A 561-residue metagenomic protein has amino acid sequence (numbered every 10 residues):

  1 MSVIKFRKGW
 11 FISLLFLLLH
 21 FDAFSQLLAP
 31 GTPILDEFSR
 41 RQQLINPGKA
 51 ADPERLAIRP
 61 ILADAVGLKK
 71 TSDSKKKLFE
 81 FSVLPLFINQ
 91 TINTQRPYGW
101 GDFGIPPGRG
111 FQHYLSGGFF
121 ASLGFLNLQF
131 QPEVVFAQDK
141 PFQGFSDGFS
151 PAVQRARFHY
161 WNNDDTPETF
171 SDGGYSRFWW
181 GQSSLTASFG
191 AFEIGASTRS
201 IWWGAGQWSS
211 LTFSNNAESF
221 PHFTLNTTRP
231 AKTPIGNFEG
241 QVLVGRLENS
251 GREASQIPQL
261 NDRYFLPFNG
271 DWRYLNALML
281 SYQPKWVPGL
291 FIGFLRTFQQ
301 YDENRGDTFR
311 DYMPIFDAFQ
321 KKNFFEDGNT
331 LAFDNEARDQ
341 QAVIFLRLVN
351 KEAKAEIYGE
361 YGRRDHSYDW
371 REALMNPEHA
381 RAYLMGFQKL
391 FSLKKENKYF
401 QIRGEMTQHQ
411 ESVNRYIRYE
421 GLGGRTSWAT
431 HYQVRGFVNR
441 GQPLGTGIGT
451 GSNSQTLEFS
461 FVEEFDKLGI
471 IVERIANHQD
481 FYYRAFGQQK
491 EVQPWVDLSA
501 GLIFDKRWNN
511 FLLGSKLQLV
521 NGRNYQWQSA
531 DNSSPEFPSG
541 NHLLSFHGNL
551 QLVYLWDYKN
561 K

Functional and structural regions predicted by a protein language model:
M1-A29: Bacterial Sec-dependent N-terminal signal peptides
K5-F6, F79, F87, F178 (+1 more regions): Exposed, low-structure sequence patches enriched in small/polar residues
F6, F16, S39-R40, E473: Short, intrinsically disordered low-complexity segments
W10-L17, P167, Q488-Q493: Short, charged, low-hydrophobicity "junction" segments
L27-W286, Q300, E372-R381, K394-Q408 (+4 more regions): Outer-membrane beta-barrel channel domains
